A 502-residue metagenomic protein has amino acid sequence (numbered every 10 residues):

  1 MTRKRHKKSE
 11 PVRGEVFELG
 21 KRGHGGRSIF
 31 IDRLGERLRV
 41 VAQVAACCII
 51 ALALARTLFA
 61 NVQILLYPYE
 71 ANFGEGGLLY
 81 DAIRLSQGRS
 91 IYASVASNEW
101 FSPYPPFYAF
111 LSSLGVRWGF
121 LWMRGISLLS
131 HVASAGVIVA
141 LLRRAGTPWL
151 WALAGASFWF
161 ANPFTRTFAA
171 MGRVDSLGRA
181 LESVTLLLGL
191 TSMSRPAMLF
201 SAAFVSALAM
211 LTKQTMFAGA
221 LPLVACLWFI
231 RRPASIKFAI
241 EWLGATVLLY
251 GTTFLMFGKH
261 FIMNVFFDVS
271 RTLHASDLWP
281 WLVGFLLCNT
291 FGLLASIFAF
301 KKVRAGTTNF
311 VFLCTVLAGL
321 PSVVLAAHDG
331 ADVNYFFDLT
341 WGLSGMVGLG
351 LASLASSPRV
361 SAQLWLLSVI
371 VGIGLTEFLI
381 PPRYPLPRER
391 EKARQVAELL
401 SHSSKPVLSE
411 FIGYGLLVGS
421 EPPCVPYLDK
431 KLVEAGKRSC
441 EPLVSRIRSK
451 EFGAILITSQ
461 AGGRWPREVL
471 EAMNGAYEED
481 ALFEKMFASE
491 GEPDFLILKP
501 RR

Functional and structural regions predicted by a protein language model:
C48, L121-G146, V184: Transmembrane-helix motifs of polytopic, lipid-linked glycan transferases
G76-W100, F107-F110: Extracytosolic helix-loop segments that constitute the early lumenal/periplasmic catalytic or substrate-binding loops
L128, A218, D329-S357: Hydrophobic/aromatic-rich transmembrane helices and adjacent perimembrane loops
G136-A161, R179-A180, A197-M198, T307-L313 (+1 more regions): Transmembrane-helix signature of polytopic, membrane-embedded enzymes that assemble or transfer cell-envelope glycans
T167-G178: Short acidic/glycine- and proline-prone juxtamembrane loop motifs at membrane-interface regions of multi-pass membrane
L188, M198-Q214, G219-L227, G244 (+1 more regions): Membrane-interface alpha helices of multi-pass inner-membrane proteins
F217-A220, P382-P466, F487: Short periplasmic/luminal acceptor-recognition loop of GT-C membrane glycosyltransferases, typified by
G219-G244, S270-T272, S296-T307, G345 (+1 more regions): Perimembrane helix-loop-helix junctions
